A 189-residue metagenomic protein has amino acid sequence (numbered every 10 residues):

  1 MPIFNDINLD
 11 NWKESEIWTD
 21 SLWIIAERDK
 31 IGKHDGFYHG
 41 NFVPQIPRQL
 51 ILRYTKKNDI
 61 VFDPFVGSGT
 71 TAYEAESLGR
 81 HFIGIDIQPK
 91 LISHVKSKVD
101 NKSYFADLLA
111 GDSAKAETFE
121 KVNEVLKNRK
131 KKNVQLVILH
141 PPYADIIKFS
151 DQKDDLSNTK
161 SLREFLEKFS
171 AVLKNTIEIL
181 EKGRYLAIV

Functional and structural regions predicted by a protein language model:
M1-V189: Class I S-adenosyl-L-methionine-dependent methyltransferase catalytic core
